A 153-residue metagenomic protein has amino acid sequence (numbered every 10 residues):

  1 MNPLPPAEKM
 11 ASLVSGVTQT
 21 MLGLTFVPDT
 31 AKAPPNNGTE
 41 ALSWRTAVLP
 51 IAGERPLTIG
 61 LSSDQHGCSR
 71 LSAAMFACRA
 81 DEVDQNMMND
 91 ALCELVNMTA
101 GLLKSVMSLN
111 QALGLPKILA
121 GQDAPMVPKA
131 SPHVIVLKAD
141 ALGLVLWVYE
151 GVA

Functional and structural regions predicted by a protein language model:
M1-A153: N-terminal auxiliary interaction/assembly segments of multi-subunit proteins
